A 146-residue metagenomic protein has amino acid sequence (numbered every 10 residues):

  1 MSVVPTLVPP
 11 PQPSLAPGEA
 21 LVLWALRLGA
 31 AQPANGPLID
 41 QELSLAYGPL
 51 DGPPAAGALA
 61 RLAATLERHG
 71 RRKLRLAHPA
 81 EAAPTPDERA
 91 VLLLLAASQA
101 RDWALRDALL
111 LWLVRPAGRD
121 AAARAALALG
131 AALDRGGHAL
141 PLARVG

Functional and structural regions predicted by a protein language model:
M1-G146: Polar/charged low-complexity regulatory segments
